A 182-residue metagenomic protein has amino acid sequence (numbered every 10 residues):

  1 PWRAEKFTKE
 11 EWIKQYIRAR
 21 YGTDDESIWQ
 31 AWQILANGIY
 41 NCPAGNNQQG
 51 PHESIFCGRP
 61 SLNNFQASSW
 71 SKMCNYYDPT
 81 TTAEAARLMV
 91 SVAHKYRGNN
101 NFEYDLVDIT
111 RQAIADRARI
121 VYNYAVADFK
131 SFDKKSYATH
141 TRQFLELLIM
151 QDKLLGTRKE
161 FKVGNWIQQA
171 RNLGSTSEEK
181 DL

Functional and structural regions predicted by a protein language model:
P1-L182: Substrate-binding groove of N-acetylhexosamine-processing glycoside hydrolases
